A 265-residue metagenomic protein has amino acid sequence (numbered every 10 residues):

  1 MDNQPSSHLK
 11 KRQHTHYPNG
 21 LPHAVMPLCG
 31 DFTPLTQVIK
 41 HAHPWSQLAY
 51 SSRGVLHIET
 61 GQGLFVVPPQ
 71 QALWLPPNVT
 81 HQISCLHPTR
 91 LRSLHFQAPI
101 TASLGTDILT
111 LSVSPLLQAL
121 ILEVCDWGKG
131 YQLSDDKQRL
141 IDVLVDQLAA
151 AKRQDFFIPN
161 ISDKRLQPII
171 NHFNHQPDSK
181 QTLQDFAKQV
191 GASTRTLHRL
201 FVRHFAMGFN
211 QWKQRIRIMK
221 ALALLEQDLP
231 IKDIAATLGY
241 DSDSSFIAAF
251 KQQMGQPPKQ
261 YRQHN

Functional and structural regions predicted by a protein language model:
M1-V55: Generic protein-terminus/edge-of-domain signal
D2-N3, A248-N265: …primarily DNA-binding HTH/wHTH and HhH modules…
Q62-P77: Short acidic-glycine-tyrosine-enriched beta hairpin
Q70, L197, F201, S245-F246 (+1 more regions): Short hydrophobic/aromatic patch on the recognition helix
V79-I108: Ligand-binding loop in jelly-roll beta-barrel domains
T101-N171: Amphipathic alpha-helical segments enriched in hydrophobic/aromatic residues interleaved with Lys/Arg
V124-Q132, Q147-D155, I169-T182, F201 (+4 more regions): Basic, amphipathic alpha-helical hairpins
Q184, R203-I247, Q263-N265: Terminal helix-turn-helix DNA-binding modules in bacterial transcription factors
